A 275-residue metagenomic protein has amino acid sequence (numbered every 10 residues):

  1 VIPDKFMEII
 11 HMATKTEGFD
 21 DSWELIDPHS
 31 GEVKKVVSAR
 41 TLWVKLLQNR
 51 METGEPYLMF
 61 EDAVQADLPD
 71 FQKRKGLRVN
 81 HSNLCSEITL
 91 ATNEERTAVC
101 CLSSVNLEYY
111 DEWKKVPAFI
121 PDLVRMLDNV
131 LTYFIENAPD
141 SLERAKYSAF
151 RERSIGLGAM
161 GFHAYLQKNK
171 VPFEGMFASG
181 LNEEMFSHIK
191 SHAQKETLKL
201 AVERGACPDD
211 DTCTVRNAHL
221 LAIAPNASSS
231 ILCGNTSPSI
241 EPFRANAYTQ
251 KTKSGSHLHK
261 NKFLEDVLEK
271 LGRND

Functional and structural regions predicted by a protein language model:
V1-D275: Long, C-terminal-biased catalytic regions of enzyme "large/alpha" subunits
